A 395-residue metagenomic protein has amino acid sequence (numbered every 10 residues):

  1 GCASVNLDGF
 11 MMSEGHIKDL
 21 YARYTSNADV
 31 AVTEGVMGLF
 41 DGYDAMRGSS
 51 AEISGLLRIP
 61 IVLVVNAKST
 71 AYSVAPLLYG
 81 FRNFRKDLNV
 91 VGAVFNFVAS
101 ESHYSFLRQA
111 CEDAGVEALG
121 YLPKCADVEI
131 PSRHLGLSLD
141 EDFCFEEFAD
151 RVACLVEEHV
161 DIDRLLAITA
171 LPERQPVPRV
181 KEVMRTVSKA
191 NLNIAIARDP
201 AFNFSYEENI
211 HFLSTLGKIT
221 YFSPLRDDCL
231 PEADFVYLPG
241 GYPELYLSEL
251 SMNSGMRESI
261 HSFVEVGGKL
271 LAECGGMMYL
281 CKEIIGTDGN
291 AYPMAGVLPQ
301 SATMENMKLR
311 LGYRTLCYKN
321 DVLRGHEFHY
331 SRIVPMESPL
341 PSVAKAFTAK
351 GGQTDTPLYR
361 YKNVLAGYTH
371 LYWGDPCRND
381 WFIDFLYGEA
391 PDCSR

Functional and structural regions predicted by a protein language model:
G1-L57, V65-N89, E101-S105: ATP-dependent carboxylate-amine ligase catalytic core
V32-E34, V62, V94, Y237-P239 (+1 more regions): Structural motif
G48-S49, L78-G80, R108-E112, N209-T215 (+2 more regions): Short, solvent-exposed amphipathic alpha-helical segments in soluble enzyme and RNA/protein-processing domains
E52-I53, A110, S262: Hydrophobic/aromatic ligand-binding patch that stacks against planar heteroaromatic rings of cofactors or nucleotides
Y72-T186: Internal gly/pro-rich beta-alpha loop/helix module that stabilizes soluble enzyme cofactors or their anionic handles
H159-I162, V187-A190, F202-F212, K218-T220 (+2 more regions): C-terminal and late-domain segments of enzyme folds
R185-T186, A190-S254, E258-E265: Phosphate-binding active sites in nucleotide-utilizing proteins
P243-C317: Cysteine-nucleophile active-site neighborhood
